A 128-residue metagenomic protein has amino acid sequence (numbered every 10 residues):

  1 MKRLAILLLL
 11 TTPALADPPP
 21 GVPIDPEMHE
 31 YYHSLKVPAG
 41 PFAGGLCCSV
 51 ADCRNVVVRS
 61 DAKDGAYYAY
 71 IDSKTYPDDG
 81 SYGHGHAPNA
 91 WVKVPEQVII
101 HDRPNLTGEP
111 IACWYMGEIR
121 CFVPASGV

Functional and structural regions predicted by a protein language model:
M1-L7: Sec-dependent signal peptide recognition, specifically the positively charged N-region followed immediately by
T11-P13: N-terminal signal peptide c-region/cleavage motif recognized by signal peptidases
D17-Y70: N-terminal secretory signal peptides
G65-K74, C121-P124: Generic recognition of long tandem-repeat/solenoid scaffolds
A69-L106: Short Fe-S-cluster ligation motifs
K93-P95, H101-V128: C-terminal partner/receptor-binding element of secreted or periplasmic proteins
